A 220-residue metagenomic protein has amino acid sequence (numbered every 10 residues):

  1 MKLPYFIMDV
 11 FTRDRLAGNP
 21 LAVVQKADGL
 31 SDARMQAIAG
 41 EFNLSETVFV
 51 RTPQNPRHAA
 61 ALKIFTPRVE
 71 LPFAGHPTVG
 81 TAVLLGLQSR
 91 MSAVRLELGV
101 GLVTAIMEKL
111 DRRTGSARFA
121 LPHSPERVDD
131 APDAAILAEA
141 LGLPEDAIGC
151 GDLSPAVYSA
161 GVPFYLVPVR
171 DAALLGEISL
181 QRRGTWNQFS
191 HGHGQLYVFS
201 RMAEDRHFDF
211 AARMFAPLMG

Functional and structural regions predicted by a protein language model:
M1-F73, V79-G220: Active-site proximal loop and beta-alpha junction motif in alpha/beta enzyme cores
